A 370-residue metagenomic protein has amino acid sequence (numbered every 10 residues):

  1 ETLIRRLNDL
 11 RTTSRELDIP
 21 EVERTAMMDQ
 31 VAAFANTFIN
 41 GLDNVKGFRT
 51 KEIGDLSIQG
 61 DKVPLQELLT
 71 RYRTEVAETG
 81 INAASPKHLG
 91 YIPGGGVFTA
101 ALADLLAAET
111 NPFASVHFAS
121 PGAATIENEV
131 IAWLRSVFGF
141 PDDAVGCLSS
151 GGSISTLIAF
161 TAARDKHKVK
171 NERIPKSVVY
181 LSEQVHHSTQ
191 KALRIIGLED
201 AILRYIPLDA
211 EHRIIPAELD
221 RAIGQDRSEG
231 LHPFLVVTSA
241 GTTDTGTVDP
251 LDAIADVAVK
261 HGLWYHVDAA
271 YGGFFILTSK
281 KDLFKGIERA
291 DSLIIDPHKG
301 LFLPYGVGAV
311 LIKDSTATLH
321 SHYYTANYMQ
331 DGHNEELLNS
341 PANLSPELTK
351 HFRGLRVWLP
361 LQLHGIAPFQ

Functional and structural regions predicted by a protein language model:
E1-D143: N-terminal entrance/gating region of PLP-dependent enzymes' catalytic architecture
L7-T12, G47-D55, G80-S85, A108-E109 (+4 more regions): Short acidic (Asp/Glu) and glycine-rich catalytic loops that position anionic groups and cofactors
A119-A123, G146-S153, L181-E183, S239: Active-site nucleophile and cofactor-binding loops and adjacent substrate-binding regions of central metabolic enzymes
L134-T161, R204-P207: Short loop-beta-helix segment that forms the pyridoxal 5′-phosphate
S136, T161-D165, L359-Q362: Short glycine/serine- and small hydrophobic-enriched flexible loop segments
S155-L319: Conserved PLP-enzyme active-site core in the AAT-like
T242, G286-Q370: Active-site C-terminal subdomain of aminotransferase-like
